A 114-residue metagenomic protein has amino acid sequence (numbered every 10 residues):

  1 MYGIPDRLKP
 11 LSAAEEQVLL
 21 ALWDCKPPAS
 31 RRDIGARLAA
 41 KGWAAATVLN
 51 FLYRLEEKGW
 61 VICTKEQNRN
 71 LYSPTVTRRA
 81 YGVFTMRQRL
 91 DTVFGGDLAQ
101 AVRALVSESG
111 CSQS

Functional and structural regions predicted by a protein language model:
M1-L8, F84-R87: Short, Lys/Arg-enriched N-terminal segment that forms or immediately precedes the first helix of a structured domain
K9, L22-P28, K41: Short helix-capping/hinge SLiMs at alpha-helix to coil transitions
P10-A14, E66-T85: Short, cationic-aromatic polyanion-contact patches
E16-A21, D33: Pre-recognition alpha-helix immediately N-terminal to the DNA-recognition helix within helix-turn-helix or winged-helix
P28-R37: Short acidic, hydrophobic short linear motifs in intrinsically disordered regions
A36-A45: Short helix-coil junctions and helix-kink-helix linkers
E56-E66: A short, conserved structural fragment
F84-S114: Amphipathic alpha-helical dimerization/coiled-coil segments that flank or bridge DNA-binding/regulatory modules
